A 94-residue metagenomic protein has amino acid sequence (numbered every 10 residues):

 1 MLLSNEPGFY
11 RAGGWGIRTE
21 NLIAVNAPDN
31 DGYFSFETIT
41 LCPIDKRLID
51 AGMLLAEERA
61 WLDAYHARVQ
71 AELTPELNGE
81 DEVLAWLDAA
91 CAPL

Functional and structural regions predicted by a protein language model:
M1-L94: Charged, cofactor-coupling segments
